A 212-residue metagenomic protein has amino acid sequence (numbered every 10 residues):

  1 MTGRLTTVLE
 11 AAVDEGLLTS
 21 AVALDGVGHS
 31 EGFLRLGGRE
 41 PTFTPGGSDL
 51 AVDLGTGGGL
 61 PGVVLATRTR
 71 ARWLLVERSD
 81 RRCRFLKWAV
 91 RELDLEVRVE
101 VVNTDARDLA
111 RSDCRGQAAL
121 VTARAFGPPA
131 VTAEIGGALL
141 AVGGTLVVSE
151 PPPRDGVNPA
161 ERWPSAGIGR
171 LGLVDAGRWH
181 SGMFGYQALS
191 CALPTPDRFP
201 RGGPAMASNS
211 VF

Functional and structural regions predicted by a protein language model:
M1-V52, T67, R81-L95: Class I SAM-dependent transferase core
G58-R70: Conserved SAM-binding loop of SAM-dependent methyltransferases across substrates and taxa, primarily the Class I
R72-E77: Conserved SAM-binding motif I beta-strand of class I
L95-A106: Conserved SAM-binding strand-loop segment of SAM-dependent methyltransferases
R107, R111-L120: A short acidic, Gly/Pro-enriched loop at the edge of an enzyme's catalytic core that lines a small-molecule cofactor
A130-T145: A short glycine-rich, Lys/Arg-flanked "PGG" loop and its adjoining helix->strand segment in the class I
G143-P153: Conserved beta-strand signature within the Rossmann-like core of class I S-adenosyl-L-methionine
N158-F212: SAM/dcSAM-binding transferase cores
